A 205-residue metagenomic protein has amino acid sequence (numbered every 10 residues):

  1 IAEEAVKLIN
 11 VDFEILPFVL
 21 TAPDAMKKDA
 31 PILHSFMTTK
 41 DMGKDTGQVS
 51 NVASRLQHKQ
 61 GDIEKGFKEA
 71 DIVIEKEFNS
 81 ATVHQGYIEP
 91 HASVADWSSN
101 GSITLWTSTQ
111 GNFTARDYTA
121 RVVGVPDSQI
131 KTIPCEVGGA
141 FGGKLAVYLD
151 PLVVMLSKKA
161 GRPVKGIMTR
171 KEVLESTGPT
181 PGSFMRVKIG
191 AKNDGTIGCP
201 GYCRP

Functional and structural regions predicted by a protein language model:
I1-P205: Structural alpha/beta core scaffold segments of enzyme domains
